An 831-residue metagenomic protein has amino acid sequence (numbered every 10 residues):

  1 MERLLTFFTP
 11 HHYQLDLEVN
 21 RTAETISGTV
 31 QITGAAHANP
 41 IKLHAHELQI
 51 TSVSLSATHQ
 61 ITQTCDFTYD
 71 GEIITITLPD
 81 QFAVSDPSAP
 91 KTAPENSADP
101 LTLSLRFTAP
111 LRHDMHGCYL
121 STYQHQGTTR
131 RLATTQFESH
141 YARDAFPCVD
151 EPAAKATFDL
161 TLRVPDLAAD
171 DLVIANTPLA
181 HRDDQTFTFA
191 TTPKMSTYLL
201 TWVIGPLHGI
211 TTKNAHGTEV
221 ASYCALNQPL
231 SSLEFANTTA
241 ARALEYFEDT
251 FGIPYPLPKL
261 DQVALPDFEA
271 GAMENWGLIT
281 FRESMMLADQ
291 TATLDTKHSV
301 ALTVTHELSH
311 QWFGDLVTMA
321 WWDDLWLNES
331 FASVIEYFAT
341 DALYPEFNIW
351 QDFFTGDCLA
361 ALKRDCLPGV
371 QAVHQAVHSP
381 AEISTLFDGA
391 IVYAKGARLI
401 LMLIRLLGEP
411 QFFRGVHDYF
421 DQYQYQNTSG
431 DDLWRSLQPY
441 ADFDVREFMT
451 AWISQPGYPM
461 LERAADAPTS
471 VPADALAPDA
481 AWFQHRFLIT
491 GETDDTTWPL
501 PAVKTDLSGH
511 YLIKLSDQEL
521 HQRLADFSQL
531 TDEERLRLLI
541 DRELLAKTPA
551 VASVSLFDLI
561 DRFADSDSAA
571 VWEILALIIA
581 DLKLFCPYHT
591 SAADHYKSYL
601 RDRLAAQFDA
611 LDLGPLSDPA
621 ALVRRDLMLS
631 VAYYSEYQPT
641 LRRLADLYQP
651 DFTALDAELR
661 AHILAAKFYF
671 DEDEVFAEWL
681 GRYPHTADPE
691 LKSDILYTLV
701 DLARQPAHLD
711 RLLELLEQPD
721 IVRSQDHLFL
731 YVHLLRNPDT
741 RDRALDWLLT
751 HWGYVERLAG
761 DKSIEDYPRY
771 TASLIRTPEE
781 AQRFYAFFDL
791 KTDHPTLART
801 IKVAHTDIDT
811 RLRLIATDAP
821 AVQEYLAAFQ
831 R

Functional and structural regions predicted by a protein language model:
M1-P258, S284, D289, L362-D365 (+9 more regions): Acidic/His-enriched low-complexity segments
E47-D66, R242, Y246, T305 (+5 more regions): Amphipathic repeat-derived elements
T68-I73, A142-A154, N227-L233, A264-A270 (+7 more regions): Noncatalytic linker/hinge segments flanking ATPase motor cores
G71, W276, R660-H662: Short glycine-rich loop/turn motifs
A89, A93, Q136, T161-V164 (+11 more regions): Non-catalytic accessory/interaction domains
N96-L101, K297-A301, A620-R625: Glycine-rich, flexible loop segments associated with nucleotide phosphate handling
L132, F189, S222-L476, D581 (+4 more regions): Hydrophobic alpha-helical and helix-loop surface patches within well-folded domains that function as non-catalytic
